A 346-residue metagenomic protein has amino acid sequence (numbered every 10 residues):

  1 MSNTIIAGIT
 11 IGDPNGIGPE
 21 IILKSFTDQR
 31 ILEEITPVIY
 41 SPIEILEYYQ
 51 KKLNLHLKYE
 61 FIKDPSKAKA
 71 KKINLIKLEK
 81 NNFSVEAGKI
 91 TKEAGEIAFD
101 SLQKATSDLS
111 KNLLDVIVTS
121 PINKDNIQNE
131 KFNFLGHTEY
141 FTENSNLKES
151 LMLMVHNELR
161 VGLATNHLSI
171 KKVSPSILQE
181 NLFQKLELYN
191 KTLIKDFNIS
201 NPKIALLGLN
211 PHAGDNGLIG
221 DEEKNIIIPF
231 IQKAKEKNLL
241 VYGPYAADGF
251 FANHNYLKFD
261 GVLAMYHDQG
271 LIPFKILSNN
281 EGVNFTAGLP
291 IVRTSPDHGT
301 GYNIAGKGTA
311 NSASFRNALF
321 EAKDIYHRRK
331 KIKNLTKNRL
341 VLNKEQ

Functional and structural regions predicted by a protein language model:
M1-H137, E180-M265, Q269-K275, N280-V283 (+3 more regions): Contiguous, glycine/small-aliphatic-enriched amphipathic segments in soluble metabolic enzymes
H137-Y140, N146: Acidic, PIN/NYN-like endoribonuclease modules and their adjacent C-terminal/linker elements
N144-L159, L289-N303: Short, flexible loop segments at boundaries between secondary-structure elements
M154-Q184: Ligand-binding beta-strand-loop-alpha-helix segment within the catalytic cores of soluble metabolic enzymes
